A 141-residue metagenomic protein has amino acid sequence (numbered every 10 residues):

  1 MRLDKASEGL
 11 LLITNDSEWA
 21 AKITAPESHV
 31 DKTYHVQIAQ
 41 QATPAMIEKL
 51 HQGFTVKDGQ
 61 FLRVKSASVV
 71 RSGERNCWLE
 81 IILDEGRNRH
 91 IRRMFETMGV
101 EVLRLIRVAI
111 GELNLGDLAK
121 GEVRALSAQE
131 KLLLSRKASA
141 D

Functional and structural regions predicted by a protein language model:
M1-D141: Basic, flexible Lys/Arg- and Gly-enriched helix-loop patches that mediate nucleic-acid binding at interfaces with rRNA
